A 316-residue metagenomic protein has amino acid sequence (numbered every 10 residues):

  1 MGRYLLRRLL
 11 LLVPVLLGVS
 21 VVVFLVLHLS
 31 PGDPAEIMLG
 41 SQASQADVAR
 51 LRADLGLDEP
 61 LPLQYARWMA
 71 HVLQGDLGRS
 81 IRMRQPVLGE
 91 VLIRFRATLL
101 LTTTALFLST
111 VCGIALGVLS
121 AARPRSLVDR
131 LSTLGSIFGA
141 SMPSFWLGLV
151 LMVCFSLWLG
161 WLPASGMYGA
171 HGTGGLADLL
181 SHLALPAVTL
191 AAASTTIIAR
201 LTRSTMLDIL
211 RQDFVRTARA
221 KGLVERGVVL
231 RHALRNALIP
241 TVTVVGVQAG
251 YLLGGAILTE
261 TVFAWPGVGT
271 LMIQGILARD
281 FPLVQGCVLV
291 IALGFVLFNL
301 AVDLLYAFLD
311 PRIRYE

Functional and structural regions predicted by a protein language model:
G2-Y4, V91-R130, S144, L157-W161 (+1 more regions): Alpha-helical transmembrane segments of integral membrane proteins, especially multi-pass inner/plasma-membrane
L6-L16: N-terminal signal-anchor/signal peptide hydrophobic helix marking the start of the first transmembrane segment
L12, Q42, I137, V153-C154 (+3 more regions): Residue-level recognition of pore/gate-forming positions within transmembrane alpha-helices of multi-pass
V15-A66, M83, L159-L179: Hydrophobic alpha-helical transmembrane segments of membrane transport/permease proteins and related membrane-embedded
V22-L29, E59, A70, L134-S165 (+2 more regions): Membrane-water interface segments at the C-terminal ends of transmembrane alpha-helices in multi-pass inner-membrane
V26-S30, M38, Q42-A43, V72-L73 (+9 more regions): Hydrophobic aliphatic residues
D58-I114: An internal, D/E-rich "acidic patch" concept
